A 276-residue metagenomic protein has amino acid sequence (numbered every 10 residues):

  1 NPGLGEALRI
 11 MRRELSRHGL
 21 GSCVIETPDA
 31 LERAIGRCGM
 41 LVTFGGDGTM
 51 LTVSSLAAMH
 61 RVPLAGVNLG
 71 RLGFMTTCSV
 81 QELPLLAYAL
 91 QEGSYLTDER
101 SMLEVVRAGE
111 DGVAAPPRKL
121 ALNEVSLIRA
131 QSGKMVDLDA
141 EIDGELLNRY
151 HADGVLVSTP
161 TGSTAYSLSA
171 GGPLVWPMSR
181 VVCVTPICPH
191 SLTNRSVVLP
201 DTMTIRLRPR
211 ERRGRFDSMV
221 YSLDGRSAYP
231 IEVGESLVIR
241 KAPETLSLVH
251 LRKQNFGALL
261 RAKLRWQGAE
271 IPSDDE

Functional and structural regions predicted by a protein language model:
N1-F44, T52, V80-L96, R107-K119: ATP/NTP phosphate-donor binding region
L4-G5, G48-S54, T164-S169: Short glycine/serine/threonine-rich phosphate/pyrophosphate-binding segments that cradle anionic phosphate groups
L41, L64, V155-L156: Short, well-ordered beta-strand core segments
V42, G46, N68, V125 (+1 more regions): A residue-level signal for conserved active-site and pocket-lining positions in enzyme catalytic cores
T52, L56-V67, F74: Gly/Ser-rich helix-loop-strand patches that form or flank binding pockets for ribonucleotide-derived cofactors
L72-D153: Catalytic core of DAGKc-family lipid kinases
L127, D143-L146, R195-E276: ATP/nucleoside-binding phosphotransfer catalytic cores, i.e., glycine-rich phosphate-binding loops
E145, R149-T193: Gly/Ser/Thr-rich active-site loops/lids in small-molecule metabolic enzymes that frequently grip phosphoryl groups
